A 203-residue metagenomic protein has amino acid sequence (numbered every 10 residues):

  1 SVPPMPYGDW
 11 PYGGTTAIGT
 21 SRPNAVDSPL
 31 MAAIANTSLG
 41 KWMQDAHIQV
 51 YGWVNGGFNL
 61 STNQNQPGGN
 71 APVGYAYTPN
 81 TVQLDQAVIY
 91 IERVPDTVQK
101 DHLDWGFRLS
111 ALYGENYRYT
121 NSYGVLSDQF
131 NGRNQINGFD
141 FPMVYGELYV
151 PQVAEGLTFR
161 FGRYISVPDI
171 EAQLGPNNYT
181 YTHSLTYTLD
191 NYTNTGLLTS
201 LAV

Functional and structural regions predicted by a protein language model:
S1-G69, V73: N-terminal periplasmic/intermembrane-space "pro-region" immediately following the signal or transit peptide
V2-W10, R108, L112, G162-P168: Short low-complexity stretches enriched in small and charged residues
T15, Q66-P79, N116-V203: Surface-exposed coil loops of outer-membrane beta-barrel proteins
L30-D45, V88-K100, E147-Q152, V203: Outer-membrane beta-barrel proteins
Q44-V54, N80, D101-F107, E155-L157 (+1 more regions): Outer-envelope beta-barrel architecture signal
Q49, G74-E115: Glycine- and aromatic-enriched membrane insertion/assembly motifs of diderm outer-membrane and organelle channel
G56-Q64, Q86-V88, P95, A111-Y117 (+1 more regions): Transmembrane beta-strands of outer-membrane beta-barrel pores
T62-N63, D101, L185: Residue-level signature of transmembrane alpha-helix interfaces in integral membrane proteins
